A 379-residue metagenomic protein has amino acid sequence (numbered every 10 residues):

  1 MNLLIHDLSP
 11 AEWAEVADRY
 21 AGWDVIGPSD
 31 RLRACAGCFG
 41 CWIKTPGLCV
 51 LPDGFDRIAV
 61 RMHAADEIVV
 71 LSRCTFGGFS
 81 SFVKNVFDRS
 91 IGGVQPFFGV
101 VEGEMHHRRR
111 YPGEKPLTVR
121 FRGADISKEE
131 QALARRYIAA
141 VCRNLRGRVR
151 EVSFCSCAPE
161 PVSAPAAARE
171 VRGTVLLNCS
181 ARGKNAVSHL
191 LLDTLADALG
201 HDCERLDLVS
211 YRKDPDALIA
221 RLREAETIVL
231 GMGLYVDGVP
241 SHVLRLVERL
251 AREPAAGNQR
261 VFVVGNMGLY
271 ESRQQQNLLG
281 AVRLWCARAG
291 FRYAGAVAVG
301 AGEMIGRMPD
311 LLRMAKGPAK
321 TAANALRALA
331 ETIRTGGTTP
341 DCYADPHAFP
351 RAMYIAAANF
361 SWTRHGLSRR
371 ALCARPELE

Functional and structural regions predicted by a protein language model:
M1, I126-G173, V297-E379: Glycine-rich phosphate/pyrophosphate-binding loop and the adjoining helix
M1-Q95, C142-R143, R148-F154, P159-G257 (+1 more regions): N-terminal beta1-alpha1-beta2 submodule of the flavodoxin-like/Rossmannoid cofactor-binding fold
E15, Y137-V141, T194, A198 (+3 more regions): Amphipathic alpha-helical segments that form well-ordered structural scaffolds and often line/cohere around active
V50, G54, E130-L133, V187 (+3 more regions): Soluble or luminal CAZymes and related metallo-dependent hydrolases
I58-A64, F87, G103-R110, V152-E160 (+5 more regions): Low-complexity, flexible helical/coil segments
Q95-R148, R260-P318: Short, glycine-/small-residue-rich phosphate/pyrophosphate-handling segment
P112-R122, L222-A225, Q274-N277, A352-T363: Short, charged low-complexity intrinsically disordered segments located at boundaries of structured domains
